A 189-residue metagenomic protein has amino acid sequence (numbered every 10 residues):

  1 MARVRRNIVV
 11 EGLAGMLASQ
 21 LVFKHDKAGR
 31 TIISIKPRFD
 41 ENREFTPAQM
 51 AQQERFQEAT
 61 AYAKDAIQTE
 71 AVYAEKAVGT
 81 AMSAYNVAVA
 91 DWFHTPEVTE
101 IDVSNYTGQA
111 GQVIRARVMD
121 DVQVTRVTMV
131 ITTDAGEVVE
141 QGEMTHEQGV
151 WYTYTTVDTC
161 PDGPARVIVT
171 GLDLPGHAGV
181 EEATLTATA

Functional and structural regions predicted by a protein language model:
M1-D102: Long, polar/Ser/Thr-enriched low-complexity segments that form simple helices or flexible linkers at protein ends
K76-A189: Charged linear interaction tracts used for macromolecular binding and regulation
